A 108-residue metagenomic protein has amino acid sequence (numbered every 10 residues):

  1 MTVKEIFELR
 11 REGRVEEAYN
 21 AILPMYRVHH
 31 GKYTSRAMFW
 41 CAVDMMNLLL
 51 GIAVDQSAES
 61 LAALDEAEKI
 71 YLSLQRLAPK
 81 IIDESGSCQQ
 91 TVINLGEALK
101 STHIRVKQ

Functional and structural regions predicted by a protein language model:
M1-A21: Alpha-helical segment of the N-proximal tetratricopeptide repeat
M1-K4, S35-V54, G86-R105: Amphipathic alpha-helical repeat scaffolds of TPR domains
R10, I22, L64-A67, Y71: Inward-facing hydrophobic residues that define packing positions of alpha-helical scaffold repeats
R11, Y26-W40: Alpha-helical adaptor scaffolds
V28-H30, L49, Q56, Y71-I81: Alpha-helical junction/boundary sensor with strong preference for TPR arrays
